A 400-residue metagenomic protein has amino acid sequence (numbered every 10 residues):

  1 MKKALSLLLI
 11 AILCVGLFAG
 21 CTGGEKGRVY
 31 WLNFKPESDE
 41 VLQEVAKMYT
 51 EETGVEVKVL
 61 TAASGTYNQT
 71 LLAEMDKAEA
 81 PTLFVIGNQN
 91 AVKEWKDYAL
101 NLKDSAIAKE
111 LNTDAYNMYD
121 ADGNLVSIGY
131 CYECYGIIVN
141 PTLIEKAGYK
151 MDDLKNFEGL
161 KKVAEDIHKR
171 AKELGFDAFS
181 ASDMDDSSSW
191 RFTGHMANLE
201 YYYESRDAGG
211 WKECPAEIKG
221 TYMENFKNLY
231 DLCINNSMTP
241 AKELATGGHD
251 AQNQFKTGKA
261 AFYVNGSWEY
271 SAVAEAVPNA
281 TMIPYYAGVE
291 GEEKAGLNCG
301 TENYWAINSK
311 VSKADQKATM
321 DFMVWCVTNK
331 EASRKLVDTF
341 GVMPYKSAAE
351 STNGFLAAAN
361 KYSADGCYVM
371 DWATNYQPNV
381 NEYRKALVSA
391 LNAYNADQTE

Functional and structural regions predicted by a protein language model:
S6, A19-A91, I107-A108, G291-E292 (+2 more regions): Conserved N-terminal structural module of periplasmic/extracytoplasmic solute-binding proteins
E52, K77, E145-A147, A274-T339: Extracytoplasmic/periplasmic substrate-recognition and gating elements
T61-T70, F157-G159, E243-T257: Short helix-initiation/N-cap motifs at beta->coil->alpha
G87-T142, T281-P284: Hinge/lid segment of periplasmic solute-binding proteins
K103-N117, F179-D186, E200-N228, E275 (+4 more regions): Short, solvent-exposed loop/beta-turn-alpha elements that line the ligand-binding surface or hinge of extracytoplasmic
D120, G129, C299, D338-M343 (+1 more regions): C-terminal capping/gating helix-and-loop segments adjacent to ligand/active sites or protein-protein/ligand interfaces
V126-Y130, Y135, K161-C214, A260: Extracytoplasmic/periplasmic solute-binding protein
A164-E165, W211-A245: Glycine-centered hinge/linker elements that transmit conformational signals in sensory and ligand-binding systems
